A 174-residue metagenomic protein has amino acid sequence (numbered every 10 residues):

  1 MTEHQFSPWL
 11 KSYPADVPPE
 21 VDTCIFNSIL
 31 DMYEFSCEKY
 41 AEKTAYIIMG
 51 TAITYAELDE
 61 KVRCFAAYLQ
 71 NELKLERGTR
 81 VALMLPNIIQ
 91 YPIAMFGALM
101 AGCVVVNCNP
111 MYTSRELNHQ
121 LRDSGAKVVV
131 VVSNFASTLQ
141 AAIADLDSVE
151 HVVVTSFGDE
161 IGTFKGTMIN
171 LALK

Functional and structural regions predicted by a protein language model:
M1-F26: Flexible, non-catalytic linker and terminal segments flanking ANL/adenylate-forming cores
S7-P14, D31-T54: AMP-dependent adenylate-forming
V21-I25, L83, V106-C108: Short, flexible loop segments at the rims of nucleotide/cofactor-binding pockets, characterized by
I25, E42-E76, A82-I88, P92-F96 (+2 more regions): Conserved AMP-binding/adenylate-forming core of the ANL superfamily
S28, M32-Y33, E116: Hydrophobic alpha-helical segments typical of transmembrane helices and their membrane-interface/capping positions
Y33, A94, L139: Aromatic/hydrophobic pocket-lining residues that form π-stacking "cages" and hydrophobic walls in ligand
E76-T79, G125-K127: Short acidic/histidine-rich motifs immediately flanking catalytic phosphotransfer sites in two-component signaling
M100-K174: Structural core segment of the AMP-binding/adenylate-forming
